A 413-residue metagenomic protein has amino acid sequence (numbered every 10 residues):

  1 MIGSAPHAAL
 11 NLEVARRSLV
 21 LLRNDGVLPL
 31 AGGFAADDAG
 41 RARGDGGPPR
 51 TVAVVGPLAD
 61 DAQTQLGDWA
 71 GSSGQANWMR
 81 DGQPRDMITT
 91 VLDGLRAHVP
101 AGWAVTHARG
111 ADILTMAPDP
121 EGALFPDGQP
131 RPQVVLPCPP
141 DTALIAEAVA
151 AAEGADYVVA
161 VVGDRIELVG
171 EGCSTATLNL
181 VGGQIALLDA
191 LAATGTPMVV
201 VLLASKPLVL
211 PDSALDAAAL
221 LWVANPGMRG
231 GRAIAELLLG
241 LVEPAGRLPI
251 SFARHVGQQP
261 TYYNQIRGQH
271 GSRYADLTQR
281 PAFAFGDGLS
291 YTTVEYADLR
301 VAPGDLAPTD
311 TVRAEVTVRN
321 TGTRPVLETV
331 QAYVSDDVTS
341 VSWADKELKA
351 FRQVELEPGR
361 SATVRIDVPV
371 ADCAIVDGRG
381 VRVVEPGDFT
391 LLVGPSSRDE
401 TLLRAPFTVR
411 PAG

Functional and structural regions predicted by a protein language model:
M1-L92, R96-D127, V134-L136, L203-L327 (+7 more regions): Secreted, periplasmic, or luminal enzymes acting at the cell surface/secretory milieu
G3-S4, R109, I113-L215: Hydrophobic helix-and-loop "lid/oligomerization" segment in the mid-to-C-terminal part of catalytic domains
Q65-G67, V169-S174, A214, A344-D345 (+1 more regions): Short acidic, glycine/proline-rich loop/turn micro-motifs
A70-S72, D112, L168, T175-T177 (+2 more regions): Active/binding-pocket-proximal capping segment
V159, R313, T363-R365, T390: Hydrophobic beta-strand signal
R324-A332, W343-A344, V376-G378: Short, hydrophobic/aromatic beta-strand segments
S340-V376: Intrinsically disordered, low-complexity Pro/Gly/Ser/Thr-rich segments with frequent PxxP/GP/PP motifs and embedded
D372-D388: Short glycine/proline/serine/threonine-rich loop/turn segments at secondary-structure transition edges
